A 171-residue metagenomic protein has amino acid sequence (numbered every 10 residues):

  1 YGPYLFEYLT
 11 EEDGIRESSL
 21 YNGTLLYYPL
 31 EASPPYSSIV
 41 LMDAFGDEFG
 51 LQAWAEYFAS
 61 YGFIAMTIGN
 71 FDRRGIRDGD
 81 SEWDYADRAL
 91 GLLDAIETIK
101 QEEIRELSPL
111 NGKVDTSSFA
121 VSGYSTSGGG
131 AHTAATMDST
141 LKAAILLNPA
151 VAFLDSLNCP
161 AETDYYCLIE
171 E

Functional and structural regions predicted by a protein language model:
Y1-P34: N-terminal cap/lid segment of alpha/beta-hydrolase-fold proteins
L30-P34, G79-G129: Gly/Ser-rich "nucleophile elbow"/oxyanion-hole loop immediately N-terminal to the catalytic nucleophile in hydrolases
P34-A44: Short beta-strand element of the alpha/beta-hydrolase
G46, G69-R74, V151: Alpha/beta-hydrolase active-site loop signature
G50-I68, D72: Short amphipathic alpha-helix adjacent to the substrate-entry channel of hydrolases
G69, S122-Y124, L147-N148: Alpha/beta-hydrolase-fold catalytic nucleophile elbow
G128-D138: Short glycine-enriched nucleophile-adjacent loop and the immediately C-terminal alpha-helix near the catalytic center
K142-E171: The feature captures the conserved acid-bearing segment of alpha/beta-hydrolase catalytic domains
